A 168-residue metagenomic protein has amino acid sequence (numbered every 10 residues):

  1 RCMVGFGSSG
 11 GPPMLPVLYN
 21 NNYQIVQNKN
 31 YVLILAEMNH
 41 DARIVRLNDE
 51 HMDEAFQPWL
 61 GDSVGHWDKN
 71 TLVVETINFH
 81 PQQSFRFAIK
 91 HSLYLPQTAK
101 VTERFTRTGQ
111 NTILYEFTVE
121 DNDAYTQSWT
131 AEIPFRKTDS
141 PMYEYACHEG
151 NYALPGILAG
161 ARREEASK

Functional and structural regions predicted by a protein language model:
R1-K168: PEST-like low-complexity, intrinsically disordered acidic/proline/serine-rich tracts that flank trafficking/processing
